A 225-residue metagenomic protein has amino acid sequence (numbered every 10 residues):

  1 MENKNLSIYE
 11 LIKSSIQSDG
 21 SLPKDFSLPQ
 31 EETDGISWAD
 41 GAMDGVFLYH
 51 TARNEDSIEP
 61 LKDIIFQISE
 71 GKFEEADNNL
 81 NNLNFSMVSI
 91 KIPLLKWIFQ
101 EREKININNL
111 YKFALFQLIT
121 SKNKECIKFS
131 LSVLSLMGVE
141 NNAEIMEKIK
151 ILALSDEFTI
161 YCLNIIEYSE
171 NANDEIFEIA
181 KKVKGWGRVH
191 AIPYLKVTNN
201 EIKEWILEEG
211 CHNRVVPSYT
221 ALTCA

Functional and structural regions predicted by a protein language model:
M1-E140, L152-S155, T159, S169: Extended repeat-based scaffolds of very large eukaryotic assembly and lipid-transport proteins
K104, M137-N142, A172-F177, E201-L207 (+1 more regions): Flexible loop/turn segments at the boundaries of HEAT repeats in alpha-solenoid HEAT proteins
A114-F116, M146-K150, E175-A180, I206-L207: Buried hydrophobic core positions in alpha-solenoid tandem helical repeats
Q117-K122, I151-E157, K181-W186, V197 (+1 more regions): Short coil turns that connect the paired helices of HEAT/ARM alpha-solenoid repeats
I127, T159, R188, K203 (+1 more regions): Residue-level detector of extended alpha-helical repeat arrays and alpha-solenoid scaffolds
S130-V133, C162, A191, I206 (+1 more regions): Conserved hydrophobic register position within alpha-solenoid helical repeats
I151, S155-Y168, R188-Y194: Basic (Lys/Arg-enriched) interaction patch that binds polyanionic ligands
L207, R214-A225: Charged, amphipathic alpha-helical linkers/stalks
